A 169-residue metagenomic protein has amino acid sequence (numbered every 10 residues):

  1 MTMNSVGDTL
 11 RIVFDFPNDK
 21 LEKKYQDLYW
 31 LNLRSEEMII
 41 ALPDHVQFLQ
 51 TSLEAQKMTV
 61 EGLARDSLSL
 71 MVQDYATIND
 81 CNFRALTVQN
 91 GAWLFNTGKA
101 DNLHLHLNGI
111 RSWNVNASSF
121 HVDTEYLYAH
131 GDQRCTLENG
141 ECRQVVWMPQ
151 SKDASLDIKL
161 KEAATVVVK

Functional and structural regions predicted by a protein language model:
M1-V72, C81, T87, V167: Acidic (Asp/Glu) and glycine-rich low-complexity loops/linkers that are typically intrinsically disordered
R11, A41, Q50, T59 (+9 more regions): Extracellular beta-strand solenoid repeats
Q56, Y75-A76, G91-W93: Short, recurring structural edge motifs at helix starts
A92-K169: Short, surface-exposed interaction patches in beta-rich subdomains that mediate adhesion/assembly near membranes
